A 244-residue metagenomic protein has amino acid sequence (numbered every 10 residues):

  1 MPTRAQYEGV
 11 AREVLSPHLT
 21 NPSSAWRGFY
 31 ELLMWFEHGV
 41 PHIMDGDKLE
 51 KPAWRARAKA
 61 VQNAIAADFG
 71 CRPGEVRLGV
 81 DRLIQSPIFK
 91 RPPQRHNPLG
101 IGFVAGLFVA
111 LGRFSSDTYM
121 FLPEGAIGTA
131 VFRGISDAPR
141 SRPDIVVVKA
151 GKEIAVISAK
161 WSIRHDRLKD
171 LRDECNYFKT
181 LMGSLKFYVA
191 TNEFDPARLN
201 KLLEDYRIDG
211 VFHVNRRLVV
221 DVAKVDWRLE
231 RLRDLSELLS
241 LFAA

Functional and structural regions predicted by a protein language model:
M1-S86, K90: Nuclease-adjacent, charged terminal/linker segments that flank catalytic cores
D81-V131: Acidic-basic catalytic patches of nuclease active cores, encompassing PD-(D/E)XK and other metal-cofactor nuclease
F121-A150: Active-site metal-binding core of divalent-cation-utilizing nuclease and nuclease-like domains
I145-V147, G151-W161, L171: Conserved catalytic cores of phosphodiester-cleaving nucleases, focusing on short active-site segments
V156, Y188-A190: Structural beta-sheet core signal
I163-D173, A197-R198: Active-site-adjacent loop/helix micro-motif of nuclease/hydrolase catalytic cores
N176-S184: Arginine/glycine-rich "motif VI" loop of SF2 helicases in the C-terminal RecA-like domain
A190-A244: Domain-level recognition of nuclease-like catalytic cores that cleave nucleotide substrates
